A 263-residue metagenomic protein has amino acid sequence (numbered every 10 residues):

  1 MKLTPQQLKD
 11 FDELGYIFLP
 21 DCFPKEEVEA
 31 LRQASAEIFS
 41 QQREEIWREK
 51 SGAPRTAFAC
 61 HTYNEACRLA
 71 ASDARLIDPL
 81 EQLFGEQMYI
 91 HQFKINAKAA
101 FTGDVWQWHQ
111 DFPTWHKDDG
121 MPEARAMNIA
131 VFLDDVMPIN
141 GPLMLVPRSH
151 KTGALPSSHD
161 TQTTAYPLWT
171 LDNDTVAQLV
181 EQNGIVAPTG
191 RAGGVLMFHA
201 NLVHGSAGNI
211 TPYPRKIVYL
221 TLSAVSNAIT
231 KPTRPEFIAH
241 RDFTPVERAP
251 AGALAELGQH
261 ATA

Functional and structural regions predicted by a protein language model:
M1-L14, L19-M121, T233-A253: Non-heme Fe(II)-dependent double-stranded beta-helix
Q41-I46, G52, A192-M197, N201-A263: Non-heme Fe(II)/2-oxoglutarate
P79, T114-G120, A130-D134, Q182-A187 (+1 more regions): Short helix-to-loop capping/linker segments positioned immediately adjacent to catalytic or ligand/cofactor-binding
Q92, A124-N128, N140, I185 (+1 more regions): Extracellular structured ligand-interaction cores
K94-A99, Q110-F112, M127, V131-D135 (+1 more regions): Short, structured patches in soluble enzyme cores that scaffold and shape functional sites
K98, V146-G153, T221-N227: Short edge-strand/loop segments of extracellular domains
D118-P138, T189-A192, T221-V225: Short, conserved beta-strand element in jelly-roll/cupin
V136-V203: Double-stranded beta-helix
